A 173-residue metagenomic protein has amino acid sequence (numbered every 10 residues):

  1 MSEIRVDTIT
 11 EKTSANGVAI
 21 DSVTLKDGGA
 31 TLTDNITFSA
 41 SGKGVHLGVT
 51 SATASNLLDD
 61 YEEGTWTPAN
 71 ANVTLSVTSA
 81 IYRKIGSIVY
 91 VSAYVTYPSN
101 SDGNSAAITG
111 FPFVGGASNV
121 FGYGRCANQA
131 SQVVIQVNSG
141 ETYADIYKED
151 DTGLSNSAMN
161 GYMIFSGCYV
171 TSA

Functional and structural regions predicted by a protein language model:
M1-N72, S92, Y97-S101: Intrinsic low-complexity, repeat-rich intrinsically disordered segments enriched in small/flexible residues
L47-S51, L75-S79, Y94-A173: Extracellular jelly-roll beta-sandwich "head" domains, especially the C-terminal globular C1q domain
V89: Substrate-binding and catalytic surfaces of secreted/luminal carbohydrate-active proteins
